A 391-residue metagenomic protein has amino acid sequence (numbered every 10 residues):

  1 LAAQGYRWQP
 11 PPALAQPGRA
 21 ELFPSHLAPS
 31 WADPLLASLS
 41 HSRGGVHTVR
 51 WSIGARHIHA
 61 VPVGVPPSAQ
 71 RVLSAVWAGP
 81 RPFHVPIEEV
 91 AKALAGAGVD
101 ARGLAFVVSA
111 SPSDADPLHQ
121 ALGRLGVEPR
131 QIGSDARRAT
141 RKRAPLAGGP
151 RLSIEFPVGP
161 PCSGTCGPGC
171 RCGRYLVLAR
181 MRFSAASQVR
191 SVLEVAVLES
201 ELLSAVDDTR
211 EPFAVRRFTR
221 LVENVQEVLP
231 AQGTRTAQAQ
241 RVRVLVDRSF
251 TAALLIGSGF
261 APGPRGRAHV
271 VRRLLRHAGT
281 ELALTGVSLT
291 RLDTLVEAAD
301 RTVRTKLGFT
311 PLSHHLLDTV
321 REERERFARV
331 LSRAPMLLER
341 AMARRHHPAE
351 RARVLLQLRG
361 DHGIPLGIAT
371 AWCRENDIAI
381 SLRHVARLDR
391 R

Functional and structural regions predicted by a protein language model:
L1-P80, I87, H119-S191, S204 (+1 more regions): Class II aminoacyl-tRNA synthetase-like tRNA-binding/catalytic domains
A3, A20, P34-L35, A91-G96 (+2 more regions): Short active-site loop/helix that positions an aromatic residue
P10-A13, R102-V108, V287-E297: Short, glycine/acidic-rich hinge or "gate" loops at secondary-structure transitions that mediate conformational
A15-P17, V76, L104-S113, A139-T140 (+3 more regions): Conserved short loop/turn motifs at secondary-structure junctions
F23, G45, P82, L146-A147 (+6 more regions): Secondary-structure capping and boundary motifs in well-ordered enzyme cores
I53-H57, S68-G79, V177-L317, A371: Feature marking long nucleic-acid-engaging regions of large polymerase/nuclease enzymes
V85-G133, P160, E297-A299: Conserved, charged catalytic cores of large soluble enzymes
E281-T285, T319-R391: Extended, domain-scale alpha-helical bundle/helix-rich regions
